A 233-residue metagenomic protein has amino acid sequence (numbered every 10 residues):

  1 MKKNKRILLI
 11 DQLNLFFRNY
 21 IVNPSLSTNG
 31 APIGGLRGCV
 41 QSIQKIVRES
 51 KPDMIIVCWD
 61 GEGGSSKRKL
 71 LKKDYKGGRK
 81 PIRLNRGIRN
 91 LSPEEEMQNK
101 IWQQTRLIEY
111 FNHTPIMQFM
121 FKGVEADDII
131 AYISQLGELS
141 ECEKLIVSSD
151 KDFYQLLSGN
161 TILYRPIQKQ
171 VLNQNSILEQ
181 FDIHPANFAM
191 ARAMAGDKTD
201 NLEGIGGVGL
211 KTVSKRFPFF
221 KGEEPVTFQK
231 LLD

Functional and structural regions predicted by a protein language model:
K2-E143, F153-V171: Noncatalytic, basic helical substrate-engagement surface that gates or grips nucleic-acid strands
I46, F111, I177, A191-M194: Broad structural signal for hydrophobic residues in well-ordered alpha-helices, predominantly aliphatic
Y75, I177, L202: Short clusters of hydrophobic/aromatic residues that line enzyme substrate/ligand-binding pockets
D127-Q135, D182-R192: Short, motif-level signal for alpha-helix interfacial/capping segments enriched in acidic residues and aromatics/proline
I146: Conserved SAM-binding loop
V171-F181: Short, charged, surface-exposed secondary-structure boundary motifs
H184-N187, A191, A195-D233: Accessory alpha-helical DNA-binding modules that contact the DNA backbone or grooves
